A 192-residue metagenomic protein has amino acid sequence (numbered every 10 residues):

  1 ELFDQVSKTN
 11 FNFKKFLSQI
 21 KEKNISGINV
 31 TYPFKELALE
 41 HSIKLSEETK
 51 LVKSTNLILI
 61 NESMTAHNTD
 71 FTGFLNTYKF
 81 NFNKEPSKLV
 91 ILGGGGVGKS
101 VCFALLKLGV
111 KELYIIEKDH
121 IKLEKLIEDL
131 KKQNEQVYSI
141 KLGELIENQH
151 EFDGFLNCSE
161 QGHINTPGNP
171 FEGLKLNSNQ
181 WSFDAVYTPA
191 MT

Functional and structural regions predicted by a protein language model:
E1-F82, P189: Phosphate/diphosphate ligand-binding glycine-rich loop within oxidoreductases
E1-V6, E112-L113, V137-I140: Short beta-strand elements in bilobed, periplasmic/extracellular small-molecule ligand-binding domains
S26, S87, K111, D153 (+1 more regions): Conserved acidic residues
L37, H120-K125, A190-T192: Short, charged/polar "capping" segments at the starts of alpha-helices and the immediately preceding loops
E40-I43, N76, F80, F103-K107 (+2 more regions): Short, well-ordered alpha-helices that flank and scaffold nucleotide-derived cofactor binding pockets
N68, Y78, F82, P86-V110 (+1 more regions): Glycine-rich adenosine-cofactor-binding loop
V110-Q133: NAD(P)-binding Rossmann-fold cofactor-contacting core
Q136-T192: Rossmann-like adenosine-cofactor binding region
